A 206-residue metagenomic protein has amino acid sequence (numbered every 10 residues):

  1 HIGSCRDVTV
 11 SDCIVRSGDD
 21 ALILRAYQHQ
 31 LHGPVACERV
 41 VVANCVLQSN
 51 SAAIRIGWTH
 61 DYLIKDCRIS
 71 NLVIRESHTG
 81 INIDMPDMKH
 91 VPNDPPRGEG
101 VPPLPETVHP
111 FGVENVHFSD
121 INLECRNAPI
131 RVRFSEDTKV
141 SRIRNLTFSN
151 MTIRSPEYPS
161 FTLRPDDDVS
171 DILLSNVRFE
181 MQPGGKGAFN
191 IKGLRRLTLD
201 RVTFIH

Functional and structural regions predicted by a protein language model:
H1-H206: Extracellular/periplasmic carbohydrate-active domains that bind, remodel, or depolymerize complex polysaccharides
